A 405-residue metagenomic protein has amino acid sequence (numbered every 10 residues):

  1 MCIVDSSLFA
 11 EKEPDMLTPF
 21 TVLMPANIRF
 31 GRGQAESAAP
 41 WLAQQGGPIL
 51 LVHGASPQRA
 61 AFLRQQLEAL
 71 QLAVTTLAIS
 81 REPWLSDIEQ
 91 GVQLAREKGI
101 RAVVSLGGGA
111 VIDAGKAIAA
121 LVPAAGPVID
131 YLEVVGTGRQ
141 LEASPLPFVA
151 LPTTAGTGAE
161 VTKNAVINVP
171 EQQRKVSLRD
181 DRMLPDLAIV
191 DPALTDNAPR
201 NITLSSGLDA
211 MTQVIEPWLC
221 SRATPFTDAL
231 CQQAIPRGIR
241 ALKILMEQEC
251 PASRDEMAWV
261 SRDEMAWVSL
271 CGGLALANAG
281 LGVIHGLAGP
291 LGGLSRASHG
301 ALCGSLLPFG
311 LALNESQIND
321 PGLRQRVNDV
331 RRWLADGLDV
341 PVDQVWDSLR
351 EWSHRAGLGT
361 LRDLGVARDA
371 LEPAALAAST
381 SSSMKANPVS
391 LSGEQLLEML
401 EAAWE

Functional and structural regions predicted by a protein language model:
C2-A102: ATP/NTP phosphate-donor binding region
S86-A193: Glycine/threonine-rich beta-strand-loop-alpha-helix active-site module that forms ligand/phosphate-binding
G156, L270-C303, S381-K385: Glycine-rich phosphate/pyrophosphate-binding beta-alpha loops
N164-A279: Carboxylate- and glycine-rich phosphate/diphosphate-binding segment that chelates Mg2+/Mn2+
R222-L230, M246-E264, A279-I284, D320-P321 (+4 more regions): Flexible, glycine/charged-enriched surface loops at secondary-structure junctions
L294-A370: Gly/Pro-rich interdomain helix-loop hinge
R368-E405: Short, amphipathic C-terminal "tail helix"
